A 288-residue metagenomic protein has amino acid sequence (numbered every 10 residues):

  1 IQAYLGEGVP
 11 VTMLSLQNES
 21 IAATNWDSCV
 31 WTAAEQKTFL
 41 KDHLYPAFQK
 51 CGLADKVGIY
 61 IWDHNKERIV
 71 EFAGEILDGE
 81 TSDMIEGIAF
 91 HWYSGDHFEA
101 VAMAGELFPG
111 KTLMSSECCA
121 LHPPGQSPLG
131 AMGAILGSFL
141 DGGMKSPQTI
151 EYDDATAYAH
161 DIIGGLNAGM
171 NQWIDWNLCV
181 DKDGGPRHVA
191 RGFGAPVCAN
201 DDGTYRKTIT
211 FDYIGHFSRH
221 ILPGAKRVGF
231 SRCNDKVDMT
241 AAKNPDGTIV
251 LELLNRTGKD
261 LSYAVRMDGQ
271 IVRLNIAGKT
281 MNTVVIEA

Functional and structural regions predicted by a protein language model:
I1-Q126: Active-site neighborhood of glycoside hydrolase catalytic domains
L14, I88, G165, W173 (+3 more regions): Conserved, mostly hydrophobic/aromatic
A47, A100-A104, H160-I163, V237-A241 (+2 more regions): Generic recognition of flexible, low-complexity loop/linker segments
D63, A89-W92, E117-C118, I174-L178 (+5 more regions): Active-site proximal loops enriched in glycine and acidic residues that flank catalytic Cys/His/Asp and coordinate
E80, D96, F108, L166-N177 (+1 more regions): Alpha-helix capping/termination and helix-coil
S115-Y213, G229-R232: Aromatic/acidic polysaccharide-binding cleft in carbohydrate-active enzymes
R219, F230-D268, N275, K279: Carbohydrate-binding surface patches
